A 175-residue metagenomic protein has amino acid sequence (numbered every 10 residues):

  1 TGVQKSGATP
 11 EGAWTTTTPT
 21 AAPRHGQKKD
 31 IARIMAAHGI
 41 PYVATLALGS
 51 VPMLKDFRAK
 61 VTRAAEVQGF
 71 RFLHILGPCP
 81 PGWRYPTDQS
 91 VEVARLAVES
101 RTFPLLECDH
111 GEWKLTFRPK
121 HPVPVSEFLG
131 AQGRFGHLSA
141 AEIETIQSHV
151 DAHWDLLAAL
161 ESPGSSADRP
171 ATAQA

Functional and structural regions predicted by a protein language model:
T1-G69, T87: Thiamine diphosphate
L48-G49, L76-P78: Histidine- and/or cysteine-centered catalytic micro-motif in compact active-site loops
G77-A175: Flexible, low-complexity linker and terminal segments
